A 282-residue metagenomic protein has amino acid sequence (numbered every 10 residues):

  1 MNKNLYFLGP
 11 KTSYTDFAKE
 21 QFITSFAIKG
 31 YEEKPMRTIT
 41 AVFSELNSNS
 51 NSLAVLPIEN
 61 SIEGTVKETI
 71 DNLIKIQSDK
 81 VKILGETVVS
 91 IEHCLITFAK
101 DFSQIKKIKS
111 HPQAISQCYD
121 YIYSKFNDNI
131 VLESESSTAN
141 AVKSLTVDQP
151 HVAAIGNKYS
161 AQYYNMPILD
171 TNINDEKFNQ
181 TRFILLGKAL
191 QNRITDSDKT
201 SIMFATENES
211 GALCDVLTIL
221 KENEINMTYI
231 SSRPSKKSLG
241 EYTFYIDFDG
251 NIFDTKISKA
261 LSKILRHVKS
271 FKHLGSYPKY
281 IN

Functional and structural regions predicted by a protein language model:
M1-N282: Domain-level signature for soluble enzymes in the chorismate/prephenate branch of the shikimate pathway
